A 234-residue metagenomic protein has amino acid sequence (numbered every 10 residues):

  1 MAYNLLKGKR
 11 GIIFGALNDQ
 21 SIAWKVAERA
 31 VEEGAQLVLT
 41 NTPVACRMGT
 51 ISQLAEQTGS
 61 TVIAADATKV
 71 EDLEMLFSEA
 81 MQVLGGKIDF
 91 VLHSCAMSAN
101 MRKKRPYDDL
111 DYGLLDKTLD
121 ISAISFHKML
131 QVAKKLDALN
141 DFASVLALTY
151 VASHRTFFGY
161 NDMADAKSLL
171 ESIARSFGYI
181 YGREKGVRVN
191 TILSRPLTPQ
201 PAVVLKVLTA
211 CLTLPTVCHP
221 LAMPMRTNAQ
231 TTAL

Functional and structural regions predicted by a protein language model:
A2-K117, V203-T213: Short-chain dehydrogenase/reductase
G15-K25, A96-E184, L193-P199: Catalytic loop of short-chain dehydrogenase/reductase
Q36, K87, S144, R188-N190: Structural signature of beta-strand start/N-cap positions in the alpha/beta core of ABC transporter nucleotide-binding
A67, R188, P196-L197: Hydrophobic pocket-lining residues within nucleotide cofactor-binding pockets
E74, K167, T232: Conserved catalytic core of two-component sensor histidine kinases
E79, V83, V132, S176 (+3 more regions): Solvent-exposed, charged/polar functional surfaces in cytosolic regulatory/catalytic domains
I124, V187, T191, K206-L234: C-terminal helical subdomain
G178, R195, Q200-A202, K206 (+1 more regions): Short, intrinsically disordered, charge-balanced linker/junction segments flanking boundaries in proteins
